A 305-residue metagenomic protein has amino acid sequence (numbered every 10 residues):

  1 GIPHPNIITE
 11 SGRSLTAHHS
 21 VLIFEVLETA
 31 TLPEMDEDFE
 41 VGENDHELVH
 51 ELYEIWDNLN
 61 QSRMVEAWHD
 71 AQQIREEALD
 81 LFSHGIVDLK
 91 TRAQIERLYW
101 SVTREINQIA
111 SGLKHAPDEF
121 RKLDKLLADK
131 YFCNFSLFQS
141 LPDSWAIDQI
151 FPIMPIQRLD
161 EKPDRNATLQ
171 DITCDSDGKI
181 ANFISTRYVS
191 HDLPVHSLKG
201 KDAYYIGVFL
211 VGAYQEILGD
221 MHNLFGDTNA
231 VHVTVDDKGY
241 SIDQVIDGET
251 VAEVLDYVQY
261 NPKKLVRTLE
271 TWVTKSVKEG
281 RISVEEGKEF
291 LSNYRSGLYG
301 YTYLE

Functional and structural regions predicted by a protein language model:
I2, N6, S11-E305: Charged (often Lys/Glu-rich) extended helix/loop segments that serve as interaction or gating elements
